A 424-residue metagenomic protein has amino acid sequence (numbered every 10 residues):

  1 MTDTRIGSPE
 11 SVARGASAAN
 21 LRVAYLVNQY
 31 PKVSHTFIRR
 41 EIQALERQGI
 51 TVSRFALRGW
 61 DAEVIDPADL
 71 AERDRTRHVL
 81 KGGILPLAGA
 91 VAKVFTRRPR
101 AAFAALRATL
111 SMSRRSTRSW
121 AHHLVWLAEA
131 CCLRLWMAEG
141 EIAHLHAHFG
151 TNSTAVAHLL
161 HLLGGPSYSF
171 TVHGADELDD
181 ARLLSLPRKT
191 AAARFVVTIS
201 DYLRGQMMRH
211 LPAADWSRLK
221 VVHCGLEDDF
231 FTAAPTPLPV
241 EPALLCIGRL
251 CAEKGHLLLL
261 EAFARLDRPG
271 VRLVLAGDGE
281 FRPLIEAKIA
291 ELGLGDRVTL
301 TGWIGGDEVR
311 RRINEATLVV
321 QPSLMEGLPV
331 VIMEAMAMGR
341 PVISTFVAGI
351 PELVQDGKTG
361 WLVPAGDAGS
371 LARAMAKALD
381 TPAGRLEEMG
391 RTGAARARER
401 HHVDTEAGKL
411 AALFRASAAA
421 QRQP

Functional and structural regions predicted by a protein language model:
T36, P242-R265, E280-A287, G369: A conserved mid-protein helix/loop that constitutes part of the nucleotide-sugar donor-binding site
T190, W303-I304, R311-A316: Short alpha-helical donor nucleotide-sugar binding micro-motif in glycosyltransferases
Y202, G225: Carbohydrate-associated surface elements
E286-I304: Nucleotide-activated donor-binding/catalytic signature segment of Leloir-type glycosyltransferases, i.e., the conserved
L324: Aromatic "clamp/platform" in nucleotide-sugar-dependent glycosyltransferases that forms part of the donor/acceptor
P341-S344, V354: Short hydrophobic beta-strand element within catalytic cores of glycosyltransferases and related nucleotide-activated
D356-G357, W361-A368, K377-A383: Conserved acidic donor-binding segment of nucleotide-sugar-dependent glycosyltransferases
G384-E399, E406-A411: A short, well-ordered alpha-helix in the C-terminal region of glycosyltransferases
